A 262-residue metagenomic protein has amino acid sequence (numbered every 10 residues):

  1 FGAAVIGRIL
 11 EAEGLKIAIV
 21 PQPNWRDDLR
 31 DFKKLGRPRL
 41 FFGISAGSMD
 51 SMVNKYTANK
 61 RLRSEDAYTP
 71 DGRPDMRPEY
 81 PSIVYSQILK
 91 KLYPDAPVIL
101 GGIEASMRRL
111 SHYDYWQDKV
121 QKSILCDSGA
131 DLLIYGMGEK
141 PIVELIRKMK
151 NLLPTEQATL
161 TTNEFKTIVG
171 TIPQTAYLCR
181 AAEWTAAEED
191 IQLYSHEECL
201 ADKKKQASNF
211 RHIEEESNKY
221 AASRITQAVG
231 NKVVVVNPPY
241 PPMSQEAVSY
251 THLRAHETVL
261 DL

Functional and structural regions predicted by a protein language model:
F1-V5, P81: Conserved alpha-helical elements of sugar-nucleotide-dependent glycosyltransferases
A4-I6, K150-N151: Short, solvent-exposed amphipathic alpha-helical segments in soluble enzyme and RNA/protein-processing domains
V5-K16: Short helix-loop-beta junction
P21-Y250: Glycine-rich beta-alpha loop elements in corrinoid/cobalamin-binding modules across cobalamin-dependent enzymes
T251-T258: Conserved small/polar residues in nucleotide/adenosyl-binding loops
